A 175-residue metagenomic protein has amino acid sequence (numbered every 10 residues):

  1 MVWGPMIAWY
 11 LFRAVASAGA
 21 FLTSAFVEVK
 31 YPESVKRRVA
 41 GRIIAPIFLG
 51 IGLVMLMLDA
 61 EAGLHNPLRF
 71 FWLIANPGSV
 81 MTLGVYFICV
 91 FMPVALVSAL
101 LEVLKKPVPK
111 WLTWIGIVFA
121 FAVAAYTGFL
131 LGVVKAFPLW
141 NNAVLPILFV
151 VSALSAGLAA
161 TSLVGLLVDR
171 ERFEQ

Functional and structural regions predicted by a protein language model:
M1-A18: Hydrophobic transmembrane alpha-helical segments in integral membrane proteins
G4, R13, Y31-V35, V39 (+3 more regions): Long, contiguous internal "core" modules enriched in hydrophobic/ aromatic residues
A14-F87, F91-V94: Membrane helical hairpin/interfacial module
